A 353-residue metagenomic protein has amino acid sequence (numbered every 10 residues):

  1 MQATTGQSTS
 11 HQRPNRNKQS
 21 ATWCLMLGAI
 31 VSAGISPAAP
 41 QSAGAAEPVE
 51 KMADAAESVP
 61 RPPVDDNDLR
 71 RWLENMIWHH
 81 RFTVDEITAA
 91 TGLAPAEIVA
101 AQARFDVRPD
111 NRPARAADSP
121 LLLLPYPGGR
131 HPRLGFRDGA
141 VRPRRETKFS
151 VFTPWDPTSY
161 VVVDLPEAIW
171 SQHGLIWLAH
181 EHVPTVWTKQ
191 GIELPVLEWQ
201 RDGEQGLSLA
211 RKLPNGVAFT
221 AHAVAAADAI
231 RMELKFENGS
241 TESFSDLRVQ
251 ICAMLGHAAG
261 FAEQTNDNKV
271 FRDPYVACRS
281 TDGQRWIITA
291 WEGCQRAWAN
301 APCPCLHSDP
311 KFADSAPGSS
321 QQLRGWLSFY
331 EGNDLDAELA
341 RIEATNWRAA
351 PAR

Functional and structural regions predicted by a protein language model:
A21-S36: Bacterial N-terminal signal peptides
D66-R81: Short, amphipathic alpha-helical "recognition" segments used to contact nucleic acids or chromatin
P109-Y126: Short Lys/Arg-enriched helix C-cap and helix-to-coil transition segments that create basic nucleic-acid-contact patches
L123-V196, E204: Acidic-aromatic substrate-binding/catalytic surfaces of carbohydrate-active enzymes
R144-A168, G239, A253-S319, A340: A contiguous, surface-exposed recognition patch within enzymatic or periplasmic domains that forms
H173-A226, S243, L247: Extended, loop-rich substrate-binding clefts of extracytoplasmic carbohydrate-active enzymes
H182-L194, E198-R201, T281-R353: Beta-strand-rich recognition/accessory modules
V224-T265: Acidic (Asp/Glu-rich), glycine- and aromatic
